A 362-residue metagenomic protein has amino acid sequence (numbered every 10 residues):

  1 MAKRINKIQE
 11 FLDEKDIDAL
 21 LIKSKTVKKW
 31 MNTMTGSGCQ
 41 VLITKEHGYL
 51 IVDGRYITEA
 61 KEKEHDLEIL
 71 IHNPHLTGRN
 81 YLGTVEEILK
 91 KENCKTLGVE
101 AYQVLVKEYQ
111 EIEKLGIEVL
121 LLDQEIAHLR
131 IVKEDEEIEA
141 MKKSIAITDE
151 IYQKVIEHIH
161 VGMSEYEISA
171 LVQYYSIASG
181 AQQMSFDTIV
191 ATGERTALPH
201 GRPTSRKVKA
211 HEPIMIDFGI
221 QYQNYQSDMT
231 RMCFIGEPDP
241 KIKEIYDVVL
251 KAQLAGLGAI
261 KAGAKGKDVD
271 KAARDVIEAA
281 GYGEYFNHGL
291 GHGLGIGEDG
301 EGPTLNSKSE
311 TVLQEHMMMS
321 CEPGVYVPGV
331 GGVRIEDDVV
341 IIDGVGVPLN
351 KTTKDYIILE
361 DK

Functional and structural regions predicted by a protein language model:
M1-K362: Active-site neighborhoods and metal-handling regions in enzymes and metal-associated proteins
